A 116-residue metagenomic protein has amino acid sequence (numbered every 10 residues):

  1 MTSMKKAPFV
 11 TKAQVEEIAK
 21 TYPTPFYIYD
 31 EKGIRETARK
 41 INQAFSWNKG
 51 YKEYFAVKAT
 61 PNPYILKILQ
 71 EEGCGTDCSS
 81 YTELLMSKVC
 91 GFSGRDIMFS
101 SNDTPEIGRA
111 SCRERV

Functional and structural regions predicted by a protein language model:
M1-R115: A charged N-terminal "starter" segment
